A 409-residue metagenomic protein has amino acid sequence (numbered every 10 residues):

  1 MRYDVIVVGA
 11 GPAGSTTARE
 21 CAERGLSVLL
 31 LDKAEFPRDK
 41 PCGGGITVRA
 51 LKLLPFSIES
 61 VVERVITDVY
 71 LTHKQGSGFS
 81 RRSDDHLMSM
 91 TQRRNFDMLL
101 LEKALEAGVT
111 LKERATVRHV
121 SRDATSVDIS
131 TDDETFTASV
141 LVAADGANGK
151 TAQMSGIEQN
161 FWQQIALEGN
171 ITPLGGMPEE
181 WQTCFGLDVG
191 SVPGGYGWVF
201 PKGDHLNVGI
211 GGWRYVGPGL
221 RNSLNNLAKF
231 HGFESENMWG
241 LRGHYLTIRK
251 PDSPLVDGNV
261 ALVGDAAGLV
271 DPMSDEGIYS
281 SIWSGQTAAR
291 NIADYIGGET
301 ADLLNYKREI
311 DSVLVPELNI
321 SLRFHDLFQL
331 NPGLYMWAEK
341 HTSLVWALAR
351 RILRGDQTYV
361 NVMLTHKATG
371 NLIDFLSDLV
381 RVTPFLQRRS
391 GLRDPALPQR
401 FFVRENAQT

Functional and structural regions predicted by a protein language model:
M1-G11: Beta1/beta-strand and adjacent pyrophosphate-binding region of the FAD-binding site in flavoprotein oxidoreductases
G14-S15: N-terminal Rossmann-fold NAD(P) dinucleotide-binding loop
A22-P41: Glycine-rich FAD pyrophosphate-binding loop
R38, L54-D68, E158-Q163, E299 (+1 more regions): A short alpha-helix-loop-beta-strand transition element characteristic of N-terminal alpha/beta dinucleotide-binding
T47-L99: A conserved beta-strand/loop capping segment in the N-terminal third of enzymes that catalyze redox or closely related
K103-E236, G268: Predominantly flavin-linked oxidoreductase catalytic cores and closely associated redox partners
H119, Y215-I292, T300, L304-N305: FAD/FMN-dependent oxidoreductases across multiple families
A293-T409: C-terminal helical "tail/cap" subdomain of flavin- and related membrane-associated enzymes
